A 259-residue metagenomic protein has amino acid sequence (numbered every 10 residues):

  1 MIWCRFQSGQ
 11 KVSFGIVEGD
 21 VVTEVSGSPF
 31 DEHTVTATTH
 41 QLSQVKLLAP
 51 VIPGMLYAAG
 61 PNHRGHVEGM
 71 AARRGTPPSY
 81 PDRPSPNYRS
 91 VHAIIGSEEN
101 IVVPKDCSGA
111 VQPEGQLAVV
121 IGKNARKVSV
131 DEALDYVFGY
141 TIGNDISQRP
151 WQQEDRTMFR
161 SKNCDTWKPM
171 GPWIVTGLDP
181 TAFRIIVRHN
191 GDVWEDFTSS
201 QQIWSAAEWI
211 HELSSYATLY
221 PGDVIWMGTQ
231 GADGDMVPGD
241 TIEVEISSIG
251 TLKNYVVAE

Functional and structural regions predicted by a protein language model:
M1-P84, L178, R188, E243-E245: N-terminal non-catalytic cap/leader segment that marks the start of a structured domain
Q7, A58-N62, Y88, Q112-G122 (+1 more regions): Short beta-strand segments
D20, V91-H92, G122-A125, I146-S147 (+2 more regions): Short loop segments at secondary-structure junctions
K46-P50, H66, V102-K105, R149-E259: Catalytic-pocket segment enriched in acidic/His residues
Y80-E98: A gly/proline- and charged-residue-enriched helix-loop-helix capping module
G96-C107, V120-V128: Active-site glycine-rich loop that binds ribose-phosphate moieties when present
R126-Y140: N-terminal accessory regions of nucleic-acid-interacting proteins
